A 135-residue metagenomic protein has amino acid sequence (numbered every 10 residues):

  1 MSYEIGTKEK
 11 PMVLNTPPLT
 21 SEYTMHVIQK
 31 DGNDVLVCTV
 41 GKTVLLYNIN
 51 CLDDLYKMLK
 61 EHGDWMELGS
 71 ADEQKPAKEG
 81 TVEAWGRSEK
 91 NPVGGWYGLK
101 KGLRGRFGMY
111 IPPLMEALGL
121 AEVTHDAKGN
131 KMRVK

Functional and structural regions predicted by a protein language model:
S2-A77: Long, low-complexity, charged/polar intrinsically disordered regions in eukaryotic proteins
Q29, A71, N91, G102-L103 (+1 more regions): A generic structural signal for solvent-exposed, polar alpha-helical segments
K57-D64, G98, G102, E116: Generic surface-pattern signal
G80, A84-R106: Short helix-coil junctions and helix-kink-helix linkers
M109-P113: Short, hydrophobic-biased segments on the C-terminal half of alpha helices that form "recognition helices"
E116-G129: A short, conserved structural fragment
K131-K135: C-terminal engagement modules used by replication, chromatin/transcription, nuclear envelope/ESCRT, and ubiquitin
